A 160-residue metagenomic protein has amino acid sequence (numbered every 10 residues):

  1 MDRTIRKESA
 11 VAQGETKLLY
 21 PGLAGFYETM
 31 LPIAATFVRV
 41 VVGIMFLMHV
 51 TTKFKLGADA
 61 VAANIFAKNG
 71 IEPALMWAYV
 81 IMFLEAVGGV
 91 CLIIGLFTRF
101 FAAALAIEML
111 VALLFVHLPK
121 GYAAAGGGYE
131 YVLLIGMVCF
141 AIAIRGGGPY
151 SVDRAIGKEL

Functional and structural regions predicted by a protein language model:
M1-K53, L75-F83, V87, I93-L160: Extended, low-polarity transmembrane helix blocks
F54-M76: Membrane-interface interhelical connector segments
